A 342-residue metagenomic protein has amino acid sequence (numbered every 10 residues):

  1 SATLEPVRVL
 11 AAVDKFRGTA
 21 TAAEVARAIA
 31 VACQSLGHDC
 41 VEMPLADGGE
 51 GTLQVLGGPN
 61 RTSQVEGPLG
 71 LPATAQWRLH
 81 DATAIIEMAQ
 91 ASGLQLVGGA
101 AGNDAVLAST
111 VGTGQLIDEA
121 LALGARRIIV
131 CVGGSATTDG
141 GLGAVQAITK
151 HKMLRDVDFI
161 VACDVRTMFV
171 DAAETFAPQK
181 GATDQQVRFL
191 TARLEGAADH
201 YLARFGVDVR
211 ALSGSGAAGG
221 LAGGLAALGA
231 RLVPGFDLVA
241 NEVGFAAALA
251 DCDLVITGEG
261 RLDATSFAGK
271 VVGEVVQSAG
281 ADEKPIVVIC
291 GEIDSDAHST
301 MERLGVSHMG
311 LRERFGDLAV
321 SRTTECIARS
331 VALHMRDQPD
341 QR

Functional and structural regions predicted by a protein language model:
A2-R342: N-terminal loops that bind phosphate or other acidic moieties and the adjacent beta-alpha structural core
